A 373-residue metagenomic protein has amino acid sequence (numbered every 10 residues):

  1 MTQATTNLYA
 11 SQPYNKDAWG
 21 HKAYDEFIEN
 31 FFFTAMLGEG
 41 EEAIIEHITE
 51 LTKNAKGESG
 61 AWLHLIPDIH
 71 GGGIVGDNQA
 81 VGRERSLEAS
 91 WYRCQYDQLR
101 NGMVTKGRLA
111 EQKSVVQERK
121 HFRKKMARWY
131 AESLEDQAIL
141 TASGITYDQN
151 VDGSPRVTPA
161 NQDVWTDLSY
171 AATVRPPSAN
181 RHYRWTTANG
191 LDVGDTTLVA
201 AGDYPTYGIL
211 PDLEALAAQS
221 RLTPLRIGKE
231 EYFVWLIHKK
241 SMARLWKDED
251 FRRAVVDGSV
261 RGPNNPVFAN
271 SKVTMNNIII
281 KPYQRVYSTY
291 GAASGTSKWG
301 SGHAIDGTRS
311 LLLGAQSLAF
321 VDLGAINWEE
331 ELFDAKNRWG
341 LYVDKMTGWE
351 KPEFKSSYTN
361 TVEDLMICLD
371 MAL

Functional and structural regions predicted by a protein language model:
M1-Y96, E353-L373: N-terminal "assembly arms/tails" that initiate or stabilize quaternary assembly in self-assembling proteins
Q3-D25, Q112-L373: Core alpha/beta structural scaffold of self-assembling particle/tube/pore-forming proteins
G57, Y96-Q98, E230, K336: Short, solvent-exposed loop/turn segments at the edges of secondary structure
H64, G107, F122: Glycine-rich, histidine-containing beta strand-loop boundary motifs that form or position
P67-H70, R108, A131: Generic short alpha-helical segment signal, independent of protein family or function, capturing local helix propensity
I69-I74, G102-M103, Q112-K113, K351: Short active-site-adjacent helix-start/loop capping segments
R85-S114, S310-A315, L323: Short acidic, glycine/tyrosine-flanked loop/strand segments centered on an H-E-D-like triad
